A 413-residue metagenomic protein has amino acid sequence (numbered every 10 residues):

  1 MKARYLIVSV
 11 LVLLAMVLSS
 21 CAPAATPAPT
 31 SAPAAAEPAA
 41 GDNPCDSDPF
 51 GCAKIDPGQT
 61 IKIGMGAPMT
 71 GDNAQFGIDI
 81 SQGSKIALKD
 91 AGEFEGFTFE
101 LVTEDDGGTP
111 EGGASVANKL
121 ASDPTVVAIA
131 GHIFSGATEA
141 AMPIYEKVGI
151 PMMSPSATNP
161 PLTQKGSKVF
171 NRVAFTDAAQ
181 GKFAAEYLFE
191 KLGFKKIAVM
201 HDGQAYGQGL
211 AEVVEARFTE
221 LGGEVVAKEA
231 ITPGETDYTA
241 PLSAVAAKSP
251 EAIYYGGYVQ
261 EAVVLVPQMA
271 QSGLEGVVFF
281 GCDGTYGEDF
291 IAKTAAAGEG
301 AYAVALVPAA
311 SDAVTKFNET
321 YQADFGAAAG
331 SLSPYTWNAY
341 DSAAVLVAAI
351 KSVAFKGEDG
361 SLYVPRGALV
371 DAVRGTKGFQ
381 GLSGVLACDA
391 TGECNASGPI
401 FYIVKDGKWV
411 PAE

Functional and structural regions predicted by a protein language model:
M1-V10: Bacterial N-terminal signal peptides that target proteins for export
A3-R4, A22-E413: Extracytosolic ligand-binding ectodomains
A15-S20: C-terminal motif of bacterial Sec signal peptides marking the signal peptidase cleavage site
